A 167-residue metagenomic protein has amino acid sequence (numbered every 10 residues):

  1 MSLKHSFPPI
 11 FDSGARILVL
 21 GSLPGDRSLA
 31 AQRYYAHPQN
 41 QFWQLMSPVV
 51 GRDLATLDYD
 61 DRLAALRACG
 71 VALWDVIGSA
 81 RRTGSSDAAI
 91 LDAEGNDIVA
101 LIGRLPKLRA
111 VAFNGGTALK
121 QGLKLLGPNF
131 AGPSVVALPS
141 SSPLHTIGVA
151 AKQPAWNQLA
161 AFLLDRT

Functional and structural regions predicted by a protein language model:
M1-R16, H37-P38, G84-V99, L123-T167: C-terminal capping/extension of enzyme domains
R16-I17, A110: Structural motif
V19-S22: N-terminal nucleotide-binding beta1-loop-alpha1 segment
P24-R27, G78-R81, T117-L119, S141-L144: Short, solvent-exposed loop/turn segments at secondary-structure junctions
R27-A89: Short, surface-exposed acidic-centric catalytic microdomains
L54, R109-A110, F130: Secondary-structure boundary/capping signal
A68-A118: Internal catalytic-core helix/loop-beta-alpha segment that presents or stabilizes conserved functional determinants
